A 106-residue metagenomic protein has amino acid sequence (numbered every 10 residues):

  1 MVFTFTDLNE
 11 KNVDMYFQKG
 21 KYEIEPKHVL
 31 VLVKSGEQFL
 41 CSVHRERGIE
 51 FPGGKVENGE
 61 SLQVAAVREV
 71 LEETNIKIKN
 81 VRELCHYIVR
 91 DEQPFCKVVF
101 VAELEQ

Functional and structural regions predicted by a protein language model:
M1-L30: Acidic, metal-coordinating catalytic segment for phosphate/diphosphate chemistry, firing primarily on the Nudix
V13, P52, E83: Glycine-rich, flexible loop/turn motifs
K27-V29, G36-F39, K97: Short, surface-exposed beta-edge/turn micro-motifs
V33-G36, A102-L104: Active-site beta-strand termini and strand-to-loop segments that position acidic
K34-E72: Conserved Nudix-box catalytic region and its N-terminal flanking loop in Nudix hydrolases and closely related
K77-C85: A short coil-to-beta-strand element that immediately follows conserved catalytic motifs
Y87-Q106: Active-site-adjacent beta-strand/loop module that shapes the phosphate/pyrophosphate-binding cleft
